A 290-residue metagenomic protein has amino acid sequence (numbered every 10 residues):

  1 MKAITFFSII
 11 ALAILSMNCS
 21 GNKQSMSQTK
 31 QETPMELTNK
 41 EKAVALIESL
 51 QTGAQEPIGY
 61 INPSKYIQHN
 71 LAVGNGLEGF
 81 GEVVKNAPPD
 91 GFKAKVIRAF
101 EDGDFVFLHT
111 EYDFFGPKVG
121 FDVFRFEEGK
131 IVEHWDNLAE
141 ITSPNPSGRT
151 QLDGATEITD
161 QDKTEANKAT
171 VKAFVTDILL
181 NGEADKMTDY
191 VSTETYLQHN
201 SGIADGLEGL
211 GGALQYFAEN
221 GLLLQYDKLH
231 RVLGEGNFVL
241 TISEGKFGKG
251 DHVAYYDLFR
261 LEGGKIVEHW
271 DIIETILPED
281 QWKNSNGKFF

Functional and structural regions predicted by a protein language model:
M1-F6: Positively charged n-region of N-terminal signal peptides that target proteins for export
L15-N18: C-terminal motif of bacterial Sec signal peptides marking the signal peptidase cleavage site
S20-F290: C-terminal and inter-domain tail/linker signature
